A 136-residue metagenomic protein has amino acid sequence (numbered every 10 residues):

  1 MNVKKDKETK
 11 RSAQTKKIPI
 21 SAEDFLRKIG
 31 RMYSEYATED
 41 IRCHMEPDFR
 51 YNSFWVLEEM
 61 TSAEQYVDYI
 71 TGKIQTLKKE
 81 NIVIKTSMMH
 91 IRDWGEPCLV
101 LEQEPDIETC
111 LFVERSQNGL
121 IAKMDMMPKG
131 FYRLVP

Functional and structural regions predicted by a protein language model:
M1-P136: C-terminal and inter-domain tail/linker signature
